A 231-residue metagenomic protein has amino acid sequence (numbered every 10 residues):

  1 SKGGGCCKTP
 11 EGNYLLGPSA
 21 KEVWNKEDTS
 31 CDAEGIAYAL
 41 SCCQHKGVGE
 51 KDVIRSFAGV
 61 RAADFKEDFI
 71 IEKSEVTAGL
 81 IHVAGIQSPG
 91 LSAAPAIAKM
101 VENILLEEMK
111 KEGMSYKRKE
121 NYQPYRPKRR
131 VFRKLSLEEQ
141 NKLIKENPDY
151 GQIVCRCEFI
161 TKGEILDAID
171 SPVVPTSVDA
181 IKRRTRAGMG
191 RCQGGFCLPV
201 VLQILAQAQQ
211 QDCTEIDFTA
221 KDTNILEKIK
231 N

Functional and structural regions predicted by a protein language model:
S1-E11, E22-I153, I160-S171, M189: C-terminal catalytic lobe of FAD-dependent flavoproteins
E27, T161-P172, G195-C213: Iron-sulfur (Fe-S) cluster-binding segments and ferredoxin-like electron-carrier domains, especially [2Fe-2S]
E108, R130-E138, D212-N231: Intrinsic disorder at enzyme termini
C155-C157, C192, C197: Short cysteine clusters
R184-G188: Short helix-coil junctions and helix-kink-helix linkers
